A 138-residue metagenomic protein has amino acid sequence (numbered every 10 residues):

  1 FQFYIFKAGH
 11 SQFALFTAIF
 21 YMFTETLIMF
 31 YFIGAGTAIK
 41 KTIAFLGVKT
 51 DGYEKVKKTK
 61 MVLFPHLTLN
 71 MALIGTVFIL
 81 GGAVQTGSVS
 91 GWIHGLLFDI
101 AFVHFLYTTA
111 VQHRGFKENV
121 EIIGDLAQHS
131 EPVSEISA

Functional and structural regions predicted by a protein language model:
F1-T17, I43-V56: Interfacial loop at the N-terminal end of multi-pass membrane proteins
Q2, H66-S90: Alpha-helical transmembrane segments and their membrane-interface junctions in multi-pass membrane proteins
K7-A14, V56-T59, G87-L97: Membrane-interface helix-boundary signature
A8-G36, I100-V111: Hydrophobic alpha-helical membrane-embedded segments
A14-T17, H66-L73, H94-A101: Hydrophobic alpha-helical transmembrane segments of polytopic
T26-F45, T108-L126: Inner-leaflet juxtamembrane helices
K40-H66, I123-S137: Short membrane-interface loop/juxtamembrane segments of multi-pass integral membrane proteins
G87-S130: Alpha-helical transmembrane segments and their immediate juxtamembrane interface regions
